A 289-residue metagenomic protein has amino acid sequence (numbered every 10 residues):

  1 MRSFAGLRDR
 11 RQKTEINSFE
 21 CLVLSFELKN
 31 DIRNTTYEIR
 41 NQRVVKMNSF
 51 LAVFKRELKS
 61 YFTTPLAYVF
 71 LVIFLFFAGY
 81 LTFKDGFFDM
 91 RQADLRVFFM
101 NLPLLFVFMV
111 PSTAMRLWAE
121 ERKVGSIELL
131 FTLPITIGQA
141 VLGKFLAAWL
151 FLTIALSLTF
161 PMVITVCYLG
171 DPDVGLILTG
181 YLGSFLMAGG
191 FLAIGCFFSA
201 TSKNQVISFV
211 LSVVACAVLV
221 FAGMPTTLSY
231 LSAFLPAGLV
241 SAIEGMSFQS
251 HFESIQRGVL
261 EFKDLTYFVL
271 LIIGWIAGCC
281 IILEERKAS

Functional and structural regions predicted by a protein language model:
M1-R2, G6-K46: Short, basic, low-complexity termini and linkers enriched in Ser/Thr/Gly/Pro that act as targeting/leader peptides
V45-A67: Aromatic- and glycine-rich beta-strand/loop motifs that create alpha-glucan
Y80-F83, M90-R96, L105, A147-I207: Secretory targeting signals
L81, S202-Q256: Transmembrane helix segments
M100-E120: Long, hydrophobic alpha-helical segments
V110-A114, M162, A193-I194, G278-C279: Hydrophobic/aromatic residues in alpha-helical transmembrane segments
L117-A147: Helix-loop-helix units of permease transmembrane domains in multi-pass membrane transporters, especially ABC
E253-S289: Alpha-helical transmembrane segments of multi-pass membrane transporters/translocases
